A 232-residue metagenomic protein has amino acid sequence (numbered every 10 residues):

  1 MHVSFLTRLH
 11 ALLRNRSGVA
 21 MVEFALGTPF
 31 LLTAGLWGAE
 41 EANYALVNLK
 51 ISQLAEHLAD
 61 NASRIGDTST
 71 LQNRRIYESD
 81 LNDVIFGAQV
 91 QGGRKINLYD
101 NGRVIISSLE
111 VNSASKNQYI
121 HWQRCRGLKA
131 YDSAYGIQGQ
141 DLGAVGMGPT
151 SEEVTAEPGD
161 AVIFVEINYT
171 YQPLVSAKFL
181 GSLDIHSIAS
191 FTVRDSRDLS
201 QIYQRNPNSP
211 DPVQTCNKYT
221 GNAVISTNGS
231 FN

Functional and structural regions predicted by a protein language model:
M1-H2, I167: Short, motif-level signal for alpha-helix interfacial/capping segments enriched in acidic residues and aromatics/proline
H2-V90, S107-L109: Alpha-helical assembly-interface signal, strongest on the long, hydrophobic N-terminal helix that forms
F24, E41, A45, V165-Y171 (+1 more regions): Broad hydrophobic/π-residue packing in well-ordered secondary structure
Q89, D100-V193, S200-D211, T220-N222: Intrinsically disordered, low-complexity regions enriched in Pro/Ser/Thr/Gly and acidic residues
K95-L98: Amphipathic, coiled-coil-like alpha-helical scaffolding segments used for oligomerization/assembly
V213-N232: Short, low-complexity, Pro/Ser/Thr/Gly-rich segments in the mature regions of secreted, periplasmic
